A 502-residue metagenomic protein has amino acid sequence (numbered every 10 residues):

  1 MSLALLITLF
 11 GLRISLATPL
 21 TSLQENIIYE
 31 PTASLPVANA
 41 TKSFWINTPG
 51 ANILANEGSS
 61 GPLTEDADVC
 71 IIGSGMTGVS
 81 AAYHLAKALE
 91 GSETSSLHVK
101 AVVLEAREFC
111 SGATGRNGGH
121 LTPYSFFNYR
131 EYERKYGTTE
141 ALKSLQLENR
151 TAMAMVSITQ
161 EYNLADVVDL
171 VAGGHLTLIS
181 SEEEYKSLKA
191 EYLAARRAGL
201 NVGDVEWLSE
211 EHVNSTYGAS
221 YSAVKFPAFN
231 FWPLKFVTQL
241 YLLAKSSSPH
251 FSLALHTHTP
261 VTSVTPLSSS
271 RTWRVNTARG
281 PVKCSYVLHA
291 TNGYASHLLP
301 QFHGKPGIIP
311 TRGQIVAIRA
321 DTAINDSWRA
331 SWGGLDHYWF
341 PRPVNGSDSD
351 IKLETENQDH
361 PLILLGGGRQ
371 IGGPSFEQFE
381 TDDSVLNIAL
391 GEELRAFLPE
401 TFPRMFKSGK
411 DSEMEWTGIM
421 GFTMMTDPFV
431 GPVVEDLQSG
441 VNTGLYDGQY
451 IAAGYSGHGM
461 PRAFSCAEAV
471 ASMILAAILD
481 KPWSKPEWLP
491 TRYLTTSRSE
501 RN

Functional and structural regions predicted by a protein language model:
S2-C70, K87-T94: Extreme N-terminal leader/targeting segments of oxidoreductases
K87-R116: Glycine-rich FAD pyrophosphate-binding loop
A106-S144, D169: Conserved N-terminal glycine-rich FAD pyrophosphate-binding loop of Rossmann-like flavoproteins
Y132-Q239, L243: Rossmann-like flavin
A194, A198, Y217-S285: Helical element adjacent to the flavin cofactor pocket in flavoenzyme catalytic cores
P227, A396-N502: C-terminal catalytic lobe of FAD-dependent flavoproteins
T272-S327: Central helical "cap/lid" subdomain
G307, D321-L445: Active-site lid/adjacent beta-loop-alpha segment flanking the redox-cofactor pocket in flavoenzymes
